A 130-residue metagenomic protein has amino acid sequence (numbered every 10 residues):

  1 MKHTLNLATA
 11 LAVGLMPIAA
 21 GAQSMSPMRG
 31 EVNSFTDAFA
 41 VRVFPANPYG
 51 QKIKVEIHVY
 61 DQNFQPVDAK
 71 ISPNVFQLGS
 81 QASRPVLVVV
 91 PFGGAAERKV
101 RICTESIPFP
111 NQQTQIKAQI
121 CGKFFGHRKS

Functional and structural regions predicted by a protein language model:
M1-A8: Bacterial N-terminal signal peptides that target proteins for export
P17-A19: N-terminal signal peptide c-region/cleavage motif recognized by signal peptidases
A22-M25: Boundary of Sec targeting at the N-terminus
F35-R42, E97-R101: Short, solvent-exposed loop/turn segments enriched in Ser/Thr/Gly
A40-P48, V89: Short edge beta-strand/loop segments characteristic of extracellular beta-sandwich folds
P48-P66, S106: Short acidic, flexible loop segments centered on an aromatic residue
Q65-E97: Intrinsically disordered, low-complexity Pro/Gly/Ser/Thr-rich segments with frequent PxxP/GP/PP motifs and embedded
F92-S130: Terminal connector regions
